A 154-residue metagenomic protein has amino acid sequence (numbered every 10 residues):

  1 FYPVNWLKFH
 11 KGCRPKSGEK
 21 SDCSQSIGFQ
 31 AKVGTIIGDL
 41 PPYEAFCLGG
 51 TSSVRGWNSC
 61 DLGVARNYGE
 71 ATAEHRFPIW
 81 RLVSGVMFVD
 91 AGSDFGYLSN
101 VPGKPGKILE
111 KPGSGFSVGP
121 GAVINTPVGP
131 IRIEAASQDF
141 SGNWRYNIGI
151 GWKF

Functional and structural regions predicted by a protein language model:
F1-Y97, K104: C-terminal outer-membrane beta-barrel translocator/porin domains of Gram-negative envelope proteins and their
Y2-V4, H75-F77, I124-T126, A135-S137 (+1 more regions): Residue-level signature of outer-membrane beta-barrel architecture
Q25, T51, A65-G69, P112-V118 (+2 more regions): Residues that define the transmembrane beta-barrel architecture of outer-membrane proteins
S26-Q30, S84-V86, G121, P130-E134 (+1 more regions): Residue-level detector of the transmembrane beta-barrel scaffold of outer-membrane proteins
R55, K104-K107, P130-A136: Short beta-alpha connecting loops at secondary-structure transitions that line or flank enzyme active sites
F95-L98, S141-N143: Short active-site-adjacent structural elements
L98-P120: A short alpha/beta connector and helix-capping loop motif
A122-I131, G142-F154: Outer-membrane beta-barrel "beta-signal"
